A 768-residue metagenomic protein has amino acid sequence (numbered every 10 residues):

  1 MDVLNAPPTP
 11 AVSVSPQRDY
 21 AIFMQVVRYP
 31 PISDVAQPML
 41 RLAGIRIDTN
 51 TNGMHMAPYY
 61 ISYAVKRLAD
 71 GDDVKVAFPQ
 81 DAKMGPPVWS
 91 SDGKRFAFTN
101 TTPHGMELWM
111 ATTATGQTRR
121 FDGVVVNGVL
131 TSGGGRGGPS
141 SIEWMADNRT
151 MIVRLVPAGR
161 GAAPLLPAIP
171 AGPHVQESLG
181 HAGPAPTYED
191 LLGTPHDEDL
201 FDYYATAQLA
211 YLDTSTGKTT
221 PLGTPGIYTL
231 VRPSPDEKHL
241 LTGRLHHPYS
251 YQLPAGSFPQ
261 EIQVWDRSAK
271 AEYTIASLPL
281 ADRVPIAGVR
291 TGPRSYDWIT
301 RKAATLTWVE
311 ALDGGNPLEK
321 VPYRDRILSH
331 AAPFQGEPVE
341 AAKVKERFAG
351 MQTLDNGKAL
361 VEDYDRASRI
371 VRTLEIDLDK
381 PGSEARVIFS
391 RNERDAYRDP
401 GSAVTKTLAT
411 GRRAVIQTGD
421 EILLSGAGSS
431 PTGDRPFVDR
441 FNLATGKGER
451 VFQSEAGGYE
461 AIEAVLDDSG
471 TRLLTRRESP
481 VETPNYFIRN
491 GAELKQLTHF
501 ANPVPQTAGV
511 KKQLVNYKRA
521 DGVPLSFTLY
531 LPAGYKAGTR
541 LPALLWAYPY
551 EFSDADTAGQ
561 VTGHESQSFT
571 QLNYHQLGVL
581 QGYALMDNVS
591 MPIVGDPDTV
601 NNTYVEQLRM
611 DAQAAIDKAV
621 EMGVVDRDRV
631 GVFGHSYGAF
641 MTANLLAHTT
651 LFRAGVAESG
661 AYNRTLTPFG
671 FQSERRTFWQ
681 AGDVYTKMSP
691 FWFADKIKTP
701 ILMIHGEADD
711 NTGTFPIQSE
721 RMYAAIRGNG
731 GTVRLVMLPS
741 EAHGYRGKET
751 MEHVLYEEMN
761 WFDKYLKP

Functional and structural regions predicted by a protein language model:
M1-L494, H499-V510, P524, G559-Q560: Beta-propeller folds
V3, I262, L306, I388 (+7 more regions): Conserved hydrophobic/aromatic pocket- or pore-lining residues that grip, position, or stack substrates in active sites
A57-Y63, L68, G563-P768: Active-site-proximal cap/loop segments of hydrolase catalytic domains
W265-K270, P333-Q335, D365-S368, I376-S383 (+8 more regions): Secondary-structure transition/capping motifs at alpha-helix termini and the adjoining loop/turn into the next element
T498-T539: N-terminal cap/lid segment of alpha/beta-hydrolase-fold proteins
L531, T539-Y550: Short beta-strand element of the alpha/beta-hydrolase
Y548-S553, T562: Active-site glycine-rich loops that stabilize anionic/oxyanionic intermediates across multiple enzyme folds
